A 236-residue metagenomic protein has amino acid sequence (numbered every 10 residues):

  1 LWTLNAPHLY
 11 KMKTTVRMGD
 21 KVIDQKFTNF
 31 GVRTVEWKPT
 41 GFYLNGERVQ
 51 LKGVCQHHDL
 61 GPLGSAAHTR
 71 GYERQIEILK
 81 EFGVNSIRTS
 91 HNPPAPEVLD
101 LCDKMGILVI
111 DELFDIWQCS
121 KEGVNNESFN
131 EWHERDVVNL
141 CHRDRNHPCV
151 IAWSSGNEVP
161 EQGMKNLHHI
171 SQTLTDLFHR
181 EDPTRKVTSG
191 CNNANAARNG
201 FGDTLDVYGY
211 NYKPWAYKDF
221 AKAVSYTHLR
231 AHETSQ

Functional and structural regions predicted by a protein language model:
L1-V109, D136-N146, I151-A152, H169-S171 (+2 more regions): Secreted/periplasmic carbohydrate-active enzymes, especially glycoside hydrolases
H57-H68, F82-S90, D115-E131, S155-N166 (+1 more regions): The substrate-binding groove and active-site-proximal loops of carbohydrate-active enzymes, especially glycoside
I76, A197-N199, K218: Short hydrophobic/charged patches on amphipathic alpha-helices used for structural packing and interfaces
P93-P94, I116, N192-A194: Conserved beta-strand edge residues that scaffold enzyme active sites
E97-L101, A216-A223: A short acidic, amphipathic alpha-helical/loop segment
L108-I116, H228: Beta-strand-loop-alpha-helix segment that lines the small-molecule cofactor/substrate pocket of alpha/beta enzymes
W132-V207, Y212-P214, A223-V224: Active-site neighborhood of glycoside hydrolase catalytic domains
T227-T234: Conserved small/polar residues in nucleotide/adenosyl-binding loops
